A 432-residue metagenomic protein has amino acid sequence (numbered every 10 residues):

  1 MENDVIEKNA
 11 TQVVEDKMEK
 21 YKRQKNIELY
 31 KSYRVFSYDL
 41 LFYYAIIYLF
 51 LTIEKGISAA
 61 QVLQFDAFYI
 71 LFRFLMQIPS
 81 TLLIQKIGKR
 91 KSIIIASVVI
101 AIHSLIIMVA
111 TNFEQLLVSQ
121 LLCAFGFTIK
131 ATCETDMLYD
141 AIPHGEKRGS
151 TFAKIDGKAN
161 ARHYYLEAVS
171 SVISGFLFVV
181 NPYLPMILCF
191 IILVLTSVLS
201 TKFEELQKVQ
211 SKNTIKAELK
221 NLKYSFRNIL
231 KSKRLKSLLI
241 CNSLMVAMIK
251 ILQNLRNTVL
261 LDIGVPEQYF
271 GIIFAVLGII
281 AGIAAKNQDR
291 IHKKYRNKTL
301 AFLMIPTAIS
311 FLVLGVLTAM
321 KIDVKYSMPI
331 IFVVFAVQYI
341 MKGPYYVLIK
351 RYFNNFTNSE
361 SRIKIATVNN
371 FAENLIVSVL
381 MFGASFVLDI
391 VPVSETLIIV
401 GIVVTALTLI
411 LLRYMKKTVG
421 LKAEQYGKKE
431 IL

Functional and structural regions predicted by a protein language model:
E7-Q24, F203-L239, I431-L432: Juxtamembrane intracellular "pre-TM" segments in multi-pass secondary transporters
V13-L75, S232-A275: Helix-loop boundary and gating motifs at the non-cytosolic
F50-E54, L82, I107-V109, L166-C189 (+2 more regions): Transmembrane alpha-helix termini and helix-breaking/packing motifs in multi-pass membrane transporters
F74-T111: Conserved MFS/SLC helix-loop-helix module at the cytosolic interface between two early adjacent transmembrane helices
M76-G88, F178, I283-N297, L388-D389: Helix-to-loop junctions at the C-terminal end of transmembrane segments in multipass secondary transporters
V98-N112, I305-V324: C-terminal ends and interior cores of transmembrane alpha-helices in multi-pass membrane transporters/permeases
L121-Y164: Cytoplasmic helix-loop-helix junction between adjacent transmembrane helices in 12-TM secondary transporters
P182, M186-K216, R413-G427: Helix-loop junctions on the cytosolic side of multi-pass membrane transporters, especially the intracellular loop
